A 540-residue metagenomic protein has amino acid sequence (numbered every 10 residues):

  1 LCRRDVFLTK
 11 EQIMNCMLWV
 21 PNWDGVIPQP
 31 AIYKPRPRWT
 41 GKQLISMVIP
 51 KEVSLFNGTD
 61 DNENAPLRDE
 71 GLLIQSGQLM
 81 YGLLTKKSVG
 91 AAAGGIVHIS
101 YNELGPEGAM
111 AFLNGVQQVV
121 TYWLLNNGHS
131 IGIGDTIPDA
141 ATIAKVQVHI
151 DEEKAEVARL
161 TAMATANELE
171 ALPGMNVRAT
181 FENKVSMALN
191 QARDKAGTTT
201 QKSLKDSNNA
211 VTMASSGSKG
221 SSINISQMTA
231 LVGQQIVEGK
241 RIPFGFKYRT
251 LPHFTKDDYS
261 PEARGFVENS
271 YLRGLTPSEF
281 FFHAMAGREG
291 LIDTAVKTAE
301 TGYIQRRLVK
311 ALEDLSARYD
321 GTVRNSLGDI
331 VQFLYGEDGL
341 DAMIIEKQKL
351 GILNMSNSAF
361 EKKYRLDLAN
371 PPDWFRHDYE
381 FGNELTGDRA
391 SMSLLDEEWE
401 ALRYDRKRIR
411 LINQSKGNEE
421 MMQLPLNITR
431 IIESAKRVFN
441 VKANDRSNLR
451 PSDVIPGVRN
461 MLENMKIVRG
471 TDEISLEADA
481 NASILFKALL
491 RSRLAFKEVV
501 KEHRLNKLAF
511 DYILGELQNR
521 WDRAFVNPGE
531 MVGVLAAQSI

Functional and structural regions predicted by a protein language model:
L1-L172, N224-H283, G287-P451, P456-N460 (+3 more regions): Feature marking long nucleic-acid-engaging regions of large polymerase/nuclease enzymes
T40, I45, K202, E516-Q518: Functionally engaged cysteine thiol sites
I96, S100-N102, R193-A196, S207-N209 (+1 more regions): Phosphate-interacting basic helix/loop segments used at nucleotide- and nucleic-acid interfaces
L172-T229: Gly/Pro-rich turn-and-neighbor structural signature
M175-T200, F254-Y271, A482-Q518: Active-site-proximal helix-loop elements at catalytic-domain edges
S186, T198, E289, D293 (+1 more regions): Non-transmembrane, aqueous-exposed alpha-helical and coiled segments at domain scale
A478: OB-fold/S1-family RNA-binding modules
